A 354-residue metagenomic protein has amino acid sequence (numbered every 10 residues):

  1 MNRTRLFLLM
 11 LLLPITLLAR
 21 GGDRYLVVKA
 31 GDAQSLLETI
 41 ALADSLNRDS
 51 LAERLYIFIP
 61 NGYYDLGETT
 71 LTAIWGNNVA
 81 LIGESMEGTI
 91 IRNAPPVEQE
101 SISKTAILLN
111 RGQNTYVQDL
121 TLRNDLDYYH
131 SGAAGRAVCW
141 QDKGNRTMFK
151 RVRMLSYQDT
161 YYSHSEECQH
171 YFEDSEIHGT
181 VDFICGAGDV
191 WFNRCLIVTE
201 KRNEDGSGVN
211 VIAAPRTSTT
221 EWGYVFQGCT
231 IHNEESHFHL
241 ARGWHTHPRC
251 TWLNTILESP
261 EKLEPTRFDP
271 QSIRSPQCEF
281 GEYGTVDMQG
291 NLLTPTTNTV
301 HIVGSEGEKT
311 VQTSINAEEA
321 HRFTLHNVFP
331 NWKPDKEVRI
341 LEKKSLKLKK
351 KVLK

Functional and structural regions predicted by a protein language model:
M1-L8: Bacterial N-terminal signal peptides that target proteins for export
L11-A19: Hydrophobic h-region of N-terminal signal peptides that target proteins for export in Gram-negative bacteria
G22-K354: Sequence-level preference for short, compositionally simple segments enriched in small aliphatic or small polar residues
